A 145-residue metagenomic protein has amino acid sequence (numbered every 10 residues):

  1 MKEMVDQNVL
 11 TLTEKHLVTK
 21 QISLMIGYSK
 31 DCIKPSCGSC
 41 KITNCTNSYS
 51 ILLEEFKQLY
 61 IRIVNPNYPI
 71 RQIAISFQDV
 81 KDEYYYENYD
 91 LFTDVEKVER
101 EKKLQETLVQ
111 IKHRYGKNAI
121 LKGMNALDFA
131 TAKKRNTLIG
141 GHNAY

Functional and structural regions predicted by a protein language model:
M1-Y145: Basic, low-complexity intrinsically disordered segments
